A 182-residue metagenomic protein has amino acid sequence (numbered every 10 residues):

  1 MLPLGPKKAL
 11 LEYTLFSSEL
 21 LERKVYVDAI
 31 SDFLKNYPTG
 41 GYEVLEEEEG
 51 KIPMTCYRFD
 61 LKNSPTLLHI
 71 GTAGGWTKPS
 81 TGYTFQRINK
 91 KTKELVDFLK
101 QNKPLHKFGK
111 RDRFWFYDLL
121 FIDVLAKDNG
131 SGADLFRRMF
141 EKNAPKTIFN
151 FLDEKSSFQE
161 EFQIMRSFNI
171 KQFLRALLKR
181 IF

Functional and structural regions predicted by a protein language model:
M1-G5, L67-L68, P104-G109: Short hydrophobic/aromatic-rich motifs at helix boundaries and adjacent loops
M1-Y26: Conserved FAD-binding catalytic core of PHBH/FMO-like flavoproteins
G5-K7, D32-G41, K100-K103: Secondary-structure boundary elements
A9, H69-A73, D112-F116: Short acidic (Asp/Glu) and glycine-rich catalytic loops that position anionic groups and cofactors
S17-E94: FAD/FMN-dependent oxidoreductases across multiple families
K93-F182: C-terminal helical "tail/cap" subdomain of flavin- and related membrane-associated enzymes
